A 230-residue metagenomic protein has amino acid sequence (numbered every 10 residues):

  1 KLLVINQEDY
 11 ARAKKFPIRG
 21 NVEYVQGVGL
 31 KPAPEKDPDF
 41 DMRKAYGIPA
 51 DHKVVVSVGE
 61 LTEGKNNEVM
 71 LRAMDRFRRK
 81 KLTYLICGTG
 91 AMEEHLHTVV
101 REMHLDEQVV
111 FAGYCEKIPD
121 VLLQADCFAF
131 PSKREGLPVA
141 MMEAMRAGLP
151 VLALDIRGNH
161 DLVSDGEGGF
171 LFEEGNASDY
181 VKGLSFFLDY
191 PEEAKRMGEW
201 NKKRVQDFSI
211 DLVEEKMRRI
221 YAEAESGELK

Functional and structural regions predicted by a protein language model:
K1-D37: Donor nucleotide-sugar binding/catalytic pocket of nucleotide-sugar-dependent glycosyltransferases
P34-I48: A short helix/loop element that forms part of the nucleotide-sugar donor recognition site in Leloir-type
K53-R76, A91-T98, F170, S178: A conserved mid-protein helix/loop that constitutes part of the nucleotide-sugar donor-binding site
H97-G113: Nucleotide-activated donor-binding/catalytic signature segment of Leloir-type glycosyltransferases, i.e., the conserved
Y114, K133: Aromatic "clamp/platform" in nucleotide-sugar-dependent glycosyltransferases that forms part of the donor/acceptor
P150-A153, V163: Short hydrophobic beta-strand element within catalytic cores of glycosyltransferases and related nucleotide-activated
D165-G166, F170-A177, F186-P191: Conserved acidic donor-binding segment of nucleotide-sugar-dependent glycosyltransferases
D179, F186, E193-D207, K216-R219: A short, well-ordered alpha-helix in the C-terminal region of glycosyltransferases
